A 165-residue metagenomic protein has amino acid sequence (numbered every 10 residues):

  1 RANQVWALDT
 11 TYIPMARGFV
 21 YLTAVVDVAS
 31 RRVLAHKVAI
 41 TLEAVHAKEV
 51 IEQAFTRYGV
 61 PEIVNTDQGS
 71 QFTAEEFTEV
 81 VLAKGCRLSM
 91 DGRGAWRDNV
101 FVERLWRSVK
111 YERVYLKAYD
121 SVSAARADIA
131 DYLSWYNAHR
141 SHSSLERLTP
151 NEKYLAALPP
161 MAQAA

Functional and structural regions predicted by a protein language model:
R1-A165: Charged DNA-binding/catalytic regions of mobile-element recombinases
